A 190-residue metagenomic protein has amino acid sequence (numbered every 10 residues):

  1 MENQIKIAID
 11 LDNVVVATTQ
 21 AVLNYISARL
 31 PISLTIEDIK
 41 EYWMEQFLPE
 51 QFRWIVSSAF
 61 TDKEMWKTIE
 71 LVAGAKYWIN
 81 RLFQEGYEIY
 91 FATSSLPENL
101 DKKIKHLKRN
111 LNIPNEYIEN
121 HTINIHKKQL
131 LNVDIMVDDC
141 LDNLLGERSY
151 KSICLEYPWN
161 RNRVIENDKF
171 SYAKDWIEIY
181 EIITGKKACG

Functional and structural regions predicted by a protein language model:
M1-I55, R161: Active-site neighborhood of HAD-like aspartate-dependent phosphohydrolases
E2-Q4, G86, V133, S149: A general structural motif
F47-D62, G86-I89: Short, basic/glycine-rich phosphate-binding loops at helix/coil junctions that contact nucleotide phosphates
W66-E70, A75-L107: Substrate-recognition element of Asp-dependent hydrolases with the DxDx(T/V) motif
A92-G146: Substrate-recognition "cap/lid" segment bordering the active-site pocket of phosphatases
N120-I125, D168-E178: Short acidic-hydrophobic, aromatic-tinged amphipathic segments that line or gate anion-handling sites
K128-Q129, I177-C189: Short amphipathic alpha-helix with an adjacent loop that forms part of the alpha/beta core around
I135-K174: Acidic, Mg2+-coordinating phosphoryl-transfer loop and its flanking beta/alpha structural elements, shared across
